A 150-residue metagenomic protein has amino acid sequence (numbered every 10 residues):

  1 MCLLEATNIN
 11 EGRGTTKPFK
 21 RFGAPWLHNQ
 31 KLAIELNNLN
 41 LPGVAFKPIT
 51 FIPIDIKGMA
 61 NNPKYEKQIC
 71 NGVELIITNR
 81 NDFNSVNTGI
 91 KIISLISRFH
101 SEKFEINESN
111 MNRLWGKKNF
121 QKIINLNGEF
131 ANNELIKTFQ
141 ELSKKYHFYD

Functional and structural regions predicted by a protein language model:
M1-T16, F22: Acidic, glycine-rich segments within the central catalytic cores of soluble metabolic enzymes that bind/position
P18-L142, H147: Conserved functional hotspot residues or short segments at active or partner-binding sites across diverse domains
D150: Acidic, glycine-enriched loop/beta-strand segments at the rims of small-molecule binding/catalytic pockets
